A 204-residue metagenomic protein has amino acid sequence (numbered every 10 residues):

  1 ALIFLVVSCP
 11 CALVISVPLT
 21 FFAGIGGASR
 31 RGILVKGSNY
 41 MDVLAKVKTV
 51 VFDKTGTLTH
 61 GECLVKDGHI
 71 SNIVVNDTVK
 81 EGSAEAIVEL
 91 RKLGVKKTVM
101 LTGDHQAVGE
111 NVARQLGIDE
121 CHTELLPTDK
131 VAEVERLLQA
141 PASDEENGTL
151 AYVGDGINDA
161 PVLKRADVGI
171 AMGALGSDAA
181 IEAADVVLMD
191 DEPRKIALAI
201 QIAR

Functional and structural regions predicted by a protein language model:
A1-F52, L90, A113, H122-T123 (+2 more regions): Hydrophobic alpha-helical transmembrane segments
A28, T57, E89, L93 (+5 more regions): Change "in soluble alpha/beta enzymes" to "in soluble alpha/beta proteins
R31, V65, E81, A107 (+2 more regions): Glycine-centered loop/turn positions within well-structured domains that cap or flank conserved ligand/cofactor-binding
K36-V168: Cytosolic catalytic headpiece
T149-R204: Mg2+-dependent phosphoryl-transfer enzymes with acidic/Ser/Thr/Gly-rich catalytic loops
